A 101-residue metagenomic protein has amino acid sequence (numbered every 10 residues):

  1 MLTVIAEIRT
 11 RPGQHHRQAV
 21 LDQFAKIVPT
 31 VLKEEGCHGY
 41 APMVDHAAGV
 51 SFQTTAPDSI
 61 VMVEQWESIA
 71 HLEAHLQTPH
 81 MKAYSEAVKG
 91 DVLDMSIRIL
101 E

Functional and structural regions predicted by a protein language model:
M1-L2, E101: Absolute protein N-terminus
L2-R9, A41-L76: Short, well-ordered beta-strand segments in beta-rich or mixed alpha/beta enzyme and ligand-binding folds
T10-R11, L72, R98-E101: A generic hydrophobic-segment detector
Q14-P42, H80-V88: Short amphipathic alpha-helical segments
H16, L32-E35, D58, E67 (+2 more regions): Alpha-helical protein-protein interaction elements
P42-D58, A83-E101: Glycine-rich beta-strand-turn "strand-cap" elements at beta-sheet edges
